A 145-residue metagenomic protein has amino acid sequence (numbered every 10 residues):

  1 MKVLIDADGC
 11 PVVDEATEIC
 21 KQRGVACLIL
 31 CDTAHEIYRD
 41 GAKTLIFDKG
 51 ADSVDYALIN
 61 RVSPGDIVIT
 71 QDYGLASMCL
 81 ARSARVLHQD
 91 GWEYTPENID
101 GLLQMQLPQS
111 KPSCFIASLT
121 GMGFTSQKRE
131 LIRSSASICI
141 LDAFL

Functional and structural regions predicted by a protein language model:
M1-L145: Nuclease catalytic cores that cleave nucleic-acid phosphodiester bonds, predominantly acidic two-metal-ion
